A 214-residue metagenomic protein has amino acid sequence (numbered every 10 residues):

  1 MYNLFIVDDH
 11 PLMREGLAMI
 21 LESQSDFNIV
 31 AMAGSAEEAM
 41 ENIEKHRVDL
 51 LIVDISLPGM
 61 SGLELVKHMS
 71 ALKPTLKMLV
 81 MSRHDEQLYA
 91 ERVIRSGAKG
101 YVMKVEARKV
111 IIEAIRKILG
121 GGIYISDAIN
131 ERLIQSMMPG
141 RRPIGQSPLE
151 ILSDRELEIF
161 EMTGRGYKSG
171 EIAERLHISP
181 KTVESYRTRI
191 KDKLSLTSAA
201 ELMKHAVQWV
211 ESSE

Functional and structural regions predicted by a protein language model:
D26-G34, N42, L196: Short hydrophobic/Thr-rich beta-strand motif most characteristic of the beta2 strand and flanking loop of CheY-like
M32, L57-M60: Residue-level signal for the "D+5" position in two-component response regulator receiver
S35-E38, S61-E64: Acidic catalytic/metal-coordinating carboxylates
D54, S82: Active-site residues of response regulator receiver
L63-P74: Short amphipathic alpha-helix used as the core "switch/output" element in two-component signaling
L88-R95, K99-D154, E158, A200 (+1 more regions): Short, flexible helix-to-coil linker/hinge segments that flank and couple to helix-turn-helix
G145-K181: Helix-turn-helix DNA-binding segment
T188-E214: Basic, Lys/Arg-enriched C-terminal extension of HTH/homeodomain DNA-binding domains
